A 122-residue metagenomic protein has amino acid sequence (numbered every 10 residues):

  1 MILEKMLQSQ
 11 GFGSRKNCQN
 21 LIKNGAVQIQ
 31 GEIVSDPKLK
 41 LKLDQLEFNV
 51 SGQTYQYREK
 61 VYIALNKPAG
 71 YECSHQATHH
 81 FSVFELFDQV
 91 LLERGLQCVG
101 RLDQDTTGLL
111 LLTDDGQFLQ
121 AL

Functional and structural regions predicted by a protein language model:
M1-L122: Basic, flexible Lys/Arg- and Gly-enriched helix-loop patches that mediate nucleic-acid binding at interfaces with rRNA
